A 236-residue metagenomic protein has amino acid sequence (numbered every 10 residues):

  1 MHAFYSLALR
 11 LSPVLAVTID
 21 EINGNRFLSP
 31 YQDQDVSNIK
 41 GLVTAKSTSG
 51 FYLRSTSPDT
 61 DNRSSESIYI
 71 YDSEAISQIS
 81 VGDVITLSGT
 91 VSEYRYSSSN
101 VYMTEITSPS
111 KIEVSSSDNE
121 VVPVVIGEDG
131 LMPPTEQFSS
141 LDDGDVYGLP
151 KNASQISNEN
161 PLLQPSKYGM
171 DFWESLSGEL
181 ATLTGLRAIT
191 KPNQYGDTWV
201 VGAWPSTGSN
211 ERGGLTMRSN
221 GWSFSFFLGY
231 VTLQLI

Functional and structural regions predicted by a protein language model:
M1-A16: Fungal secretory targeting signals
L15-I236: Extended non-catalytic accessory segments flanking core domains
